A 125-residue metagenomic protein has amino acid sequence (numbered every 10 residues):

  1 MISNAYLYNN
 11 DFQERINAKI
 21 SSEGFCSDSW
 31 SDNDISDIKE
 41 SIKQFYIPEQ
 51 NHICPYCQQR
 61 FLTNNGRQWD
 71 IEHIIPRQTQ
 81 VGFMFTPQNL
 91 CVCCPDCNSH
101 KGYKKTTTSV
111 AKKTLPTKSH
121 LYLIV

Functional and structural regions predicted by a protein language model:
Y6-Y56, Q80-V81: Short, charged surface segments at domain edges that flank catalytic/cofactor-binding sites
C54-C57, C94-C97: Short cysteine-rich clusters marking metal-coordination/redox-active sites
Q59-V92, K101-T117: Histidine-centered nuclease catalytic patch
H120-V125: Extended, acidic-biased charged interface segments
